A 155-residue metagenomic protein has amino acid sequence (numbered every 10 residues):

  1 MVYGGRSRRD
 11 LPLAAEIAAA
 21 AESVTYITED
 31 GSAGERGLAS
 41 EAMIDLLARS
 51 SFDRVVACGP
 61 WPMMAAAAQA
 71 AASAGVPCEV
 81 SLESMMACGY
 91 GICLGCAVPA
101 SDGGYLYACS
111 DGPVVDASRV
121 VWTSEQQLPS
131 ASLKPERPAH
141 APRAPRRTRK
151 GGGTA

Functional and structural regions predicted by a protein language model:
M1-M85: FNR/FR-type flavoprotein reductase catalytic core
Y3, Y105-Y107, W122: Aromatic side chains
A15, A67, M86, Y90-I92 (+3 more regions): Solvent-exposed, flexible loop/coil residues
I17, A72, C88, D102-G104 (+1 more regions): Alpha-helix termini
E22-V24, L47-R49, P77-V80, A100-G103 (+2 more regions): Short, surface-exposed linear patches
S40-E41, G91-G95, S132-E136: Short amphipathic alpha-helical patches
W61-M63, E83-V114: Local cysteine-cluster metal-coordination motifs and their immediate loop/turn environment, predominantly Fe-S cluster
P99, S110-A155: Short Fe-S-cluster ligation motifs
